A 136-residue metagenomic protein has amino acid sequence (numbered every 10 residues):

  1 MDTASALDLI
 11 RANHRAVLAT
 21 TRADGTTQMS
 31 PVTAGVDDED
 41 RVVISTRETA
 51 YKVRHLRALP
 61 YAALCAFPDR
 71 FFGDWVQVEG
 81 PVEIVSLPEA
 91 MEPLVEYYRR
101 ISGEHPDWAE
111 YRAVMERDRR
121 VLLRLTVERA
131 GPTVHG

Functional and structural regions predicted by a protein language model:
M1-A16: Extreme N-terminal tail/first-helix region
I10-R11, R57-A58, E116: Alpha-helix boundary recognition
R11-N13, M29, D118-R120: Short gly/pro-enriched beta-turn/loop segments at secondary-structure junctions
H14-E48, L56, A62-A66, W75-Q77: Short beta-strand segments
H14-R15, Y61, P106, A130: Generic structural signal for secondary-structure transition and capping sites
F67-D69, V127: Short secondary-structure boundary segments
D74-G136: Charged, gly/pro-rich active-site loop segments
